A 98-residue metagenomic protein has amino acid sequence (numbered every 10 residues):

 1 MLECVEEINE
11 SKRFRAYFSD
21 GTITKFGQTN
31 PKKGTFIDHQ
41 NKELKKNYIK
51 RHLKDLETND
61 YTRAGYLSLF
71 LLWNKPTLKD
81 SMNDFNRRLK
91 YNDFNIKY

Functional and structural regions predicted by a protein language model:
M1-Y98: Arg/Lys-rich, low-complexity, intrinsically disordered basic segments
